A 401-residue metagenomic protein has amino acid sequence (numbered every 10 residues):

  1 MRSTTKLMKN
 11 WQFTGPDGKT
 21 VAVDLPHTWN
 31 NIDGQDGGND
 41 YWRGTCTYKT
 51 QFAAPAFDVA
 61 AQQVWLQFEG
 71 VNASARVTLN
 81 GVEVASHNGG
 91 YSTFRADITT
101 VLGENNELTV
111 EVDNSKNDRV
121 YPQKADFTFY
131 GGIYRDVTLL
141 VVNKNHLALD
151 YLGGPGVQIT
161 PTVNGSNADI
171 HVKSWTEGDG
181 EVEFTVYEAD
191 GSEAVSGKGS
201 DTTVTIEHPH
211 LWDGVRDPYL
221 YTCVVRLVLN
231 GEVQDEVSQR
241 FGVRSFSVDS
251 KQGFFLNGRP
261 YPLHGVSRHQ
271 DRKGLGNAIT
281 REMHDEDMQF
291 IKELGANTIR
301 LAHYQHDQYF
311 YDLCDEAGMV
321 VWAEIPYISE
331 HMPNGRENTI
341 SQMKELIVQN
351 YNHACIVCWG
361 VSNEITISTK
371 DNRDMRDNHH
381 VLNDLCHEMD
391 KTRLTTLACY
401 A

Functional and structural regions predicted by a protein language model:
M1-L301, Y311-L313, G318-V321, Q342 (+4 more regions): Secreted/periplasmic carbohydrate-active enzymes, especially glycoside hydrolases
A125, L275-I279, Q305, E330-E337 (+1 more regions): Alpha-helix capping and helix-loop boundary segments enriched in small/acidic/polar residues
H264, V320-A323, I328-S341: Active-site-adjacent "subsite" loops/lids of carbohydrate-active enzymes
R268, Y304-H306, P326-I328, S362-E364 (+1 more regions): Active-site beta-loop-alpha junctions enriched in small/polar residues
R272-L275, Y327, V348: Conserved helix-loop functional segments at active or binding sites
M332-N334, S362-M389: Active-site cleft segment of glycoside hydrolase catalytic domains centered on the general acid/base Glu
R336-H353, L385, M389: An active-site-proximal structural segment forming one wall of the substrate-binding cleft that immediately precedes
M343-R373: Active-site groove signature of glycoside hydrolases
